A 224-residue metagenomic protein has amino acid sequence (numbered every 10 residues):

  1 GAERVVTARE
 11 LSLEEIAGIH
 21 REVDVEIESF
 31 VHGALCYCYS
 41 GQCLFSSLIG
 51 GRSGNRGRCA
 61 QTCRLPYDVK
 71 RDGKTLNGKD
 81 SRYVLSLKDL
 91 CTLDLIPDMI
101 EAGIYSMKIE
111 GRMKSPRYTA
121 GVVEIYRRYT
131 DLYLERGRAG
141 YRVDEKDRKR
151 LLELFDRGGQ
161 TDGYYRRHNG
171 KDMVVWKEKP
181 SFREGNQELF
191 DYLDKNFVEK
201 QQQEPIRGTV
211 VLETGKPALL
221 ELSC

Functional and structural regions predicted by a protein language model:
E3-C224: Surface-exposed amphipathic alpha-helical tracts and adjacent flexible/coil segments at the periphery of soluble enzymes
